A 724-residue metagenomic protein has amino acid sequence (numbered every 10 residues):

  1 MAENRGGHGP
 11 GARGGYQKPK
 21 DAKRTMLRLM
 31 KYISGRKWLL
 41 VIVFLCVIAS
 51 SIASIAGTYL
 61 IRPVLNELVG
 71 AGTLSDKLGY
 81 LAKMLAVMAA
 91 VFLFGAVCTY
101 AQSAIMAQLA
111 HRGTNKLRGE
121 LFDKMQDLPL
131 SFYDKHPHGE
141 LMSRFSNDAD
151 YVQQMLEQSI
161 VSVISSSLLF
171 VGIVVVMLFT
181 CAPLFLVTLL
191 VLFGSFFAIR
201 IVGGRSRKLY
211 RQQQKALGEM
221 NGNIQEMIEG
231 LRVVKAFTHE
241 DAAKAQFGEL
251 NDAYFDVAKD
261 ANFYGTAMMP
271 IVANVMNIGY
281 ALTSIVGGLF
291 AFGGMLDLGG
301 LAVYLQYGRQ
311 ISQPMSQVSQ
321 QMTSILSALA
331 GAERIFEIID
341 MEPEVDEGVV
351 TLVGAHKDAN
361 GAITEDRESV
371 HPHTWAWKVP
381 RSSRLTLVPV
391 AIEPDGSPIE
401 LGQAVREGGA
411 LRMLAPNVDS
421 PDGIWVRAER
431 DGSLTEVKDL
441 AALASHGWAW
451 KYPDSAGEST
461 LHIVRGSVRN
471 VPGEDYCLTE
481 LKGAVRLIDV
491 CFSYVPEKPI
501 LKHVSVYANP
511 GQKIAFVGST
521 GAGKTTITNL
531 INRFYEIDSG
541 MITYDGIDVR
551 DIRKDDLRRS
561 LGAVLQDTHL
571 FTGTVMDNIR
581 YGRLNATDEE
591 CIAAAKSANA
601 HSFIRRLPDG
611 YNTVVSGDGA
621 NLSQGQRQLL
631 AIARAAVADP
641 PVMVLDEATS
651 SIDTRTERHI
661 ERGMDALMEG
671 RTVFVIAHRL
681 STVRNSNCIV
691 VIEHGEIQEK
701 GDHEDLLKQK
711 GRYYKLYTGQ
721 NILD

Functional and structural regions predicted by a protein language model:
A2, A104-D123, P137, I164-S165 (+8 more regions): Cytoplasmic coupling helices
N4, L27-M30, W38-P63, M84 (+9 more regions): Alpha-helical segments in transporter systems
G14-A22, L45-C46, A53-V69, V91-H138 (+12 more regions): Juxtamembrane helix-loop junctions of ABC transporter transmembrane domains
G35, L39-A49, F94, Q158-Q212 (+2 more regions): Transmembrane helices of ABC transporter permease
L40-C98, L178-P183, G294-L298: Transmembrane helix-loop-helix hairpins at lipid-water interfaces of multipass membrane proteins, especially the type-1
A71-G72, K77, V176-L190, D260-E333 (+3 more regions): Helix-loop-helix
L130-S131, N147-L156, I160, I164 (+12 more regions): An intracellular "coupling" helix at the cytosolic face of ABC transporter transmembrane type-1 domains
E347-G348, A355-D724: ABC-type nucleotide-binding domain
